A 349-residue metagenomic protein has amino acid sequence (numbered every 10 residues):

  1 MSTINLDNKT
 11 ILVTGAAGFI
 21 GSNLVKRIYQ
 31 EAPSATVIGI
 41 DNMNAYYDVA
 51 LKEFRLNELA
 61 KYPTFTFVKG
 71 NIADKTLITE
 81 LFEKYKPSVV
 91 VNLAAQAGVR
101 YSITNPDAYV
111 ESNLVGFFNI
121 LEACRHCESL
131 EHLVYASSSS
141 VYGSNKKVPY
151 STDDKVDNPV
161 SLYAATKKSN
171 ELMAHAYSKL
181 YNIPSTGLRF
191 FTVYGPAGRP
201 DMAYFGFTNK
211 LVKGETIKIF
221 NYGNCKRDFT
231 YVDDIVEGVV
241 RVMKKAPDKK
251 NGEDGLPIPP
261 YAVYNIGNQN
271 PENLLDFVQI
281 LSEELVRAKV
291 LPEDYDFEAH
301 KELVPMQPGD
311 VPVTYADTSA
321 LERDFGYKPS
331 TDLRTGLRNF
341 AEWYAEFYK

Functional and structural regions predicted by a protein language model:
M1-V193, E272, Q279-I280, V313 (+1 more regions): N-terminal Rossmann-like NAD(P)+-binding domain of SDR-like oxidoreductases, especially those catalyzing
R27, E31, L211-K349: C-terminal substrate-binding subdomain of Rossmann-fold SDR/epimerase-dehydratase oxidoreductases
K52, D74, A203-Y204, I235: Amphipathic coiled-coil/heptad-repeat helices and related helical stalk/stem segments that mediate oligomerization
V134, G143-K147, N182, G198 (+2 more regions): Proline-centered turn/helix-capping motifs that create local helix->coil transitions or kinks
V148-P149, P200-T208: A glycine/serine/threonine-rich, flexible loop-to-helix segment that serves as the NAD(P) cofactor-binding "lid"
P159-T166, F190, P196, P200-Y204 (+1 more regions): The catalytic Tyr-centered alpha-helix of NAD(P)H-dependent dehydrogenases
L180-P184, P200-D201, A246: Short coil/turn segments at alpha/beta junctions that flank glycine-rich nucleotide-binding fingerprints
